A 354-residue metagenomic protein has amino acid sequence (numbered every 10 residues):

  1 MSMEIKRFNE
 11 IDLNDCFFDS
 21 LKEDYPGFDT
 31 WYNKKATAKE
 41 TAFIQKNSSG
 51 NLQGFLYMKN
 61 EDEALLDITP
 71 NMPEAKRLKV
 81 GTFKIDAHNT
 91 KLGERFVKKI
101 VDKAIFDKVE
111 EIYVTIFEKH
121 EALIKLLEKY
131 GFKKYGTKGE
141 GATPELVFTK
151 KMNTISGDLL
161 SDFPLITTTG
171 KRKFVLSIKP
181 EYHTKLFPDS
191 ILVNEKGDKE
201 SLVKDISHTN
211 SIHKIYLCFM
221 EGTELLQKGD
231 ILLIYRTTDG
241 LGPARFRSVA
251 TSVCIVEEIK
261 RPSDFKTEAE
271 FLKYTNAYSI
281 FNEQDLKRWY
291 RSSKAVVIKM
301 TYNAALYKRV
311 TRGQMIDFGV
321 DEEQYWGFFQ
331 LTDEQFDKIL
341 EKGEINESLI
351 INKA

Functional and structural regions predicted by a protein language model:
M1-A38, I44-K46, E181-D205: Short amphipathic alpha-helix that is part of the acyltransferase structural core
F43, G54-L56, F83: Conserved GNAT-family N-acetyltransferase fold
S49-K79, H88: Conserved acyl-donor/pantetheine-binding loop and adjacent beta-alpha core of acyl/acetyltransferases and related
G81-T90, F117: A short, internal acetyl-CoA/4′-phosphopantetheine-binding micro-motif in the GNAT/acyltransferase core
T90-I105, K129: Conserved acetyl-CoA-binding loop-helix of GNAT-fold acetyltransferases
V109, V114, L126-D198, K204-D205 (+1 more regions): Contiguous surface segments at macromolecular interaction interfaces
G222-L241: Short coil-to-beta transition motif at edge beta-strands of beta-rich domains
S248-E258: Short beta-strand-centered aromatic/proline hotspots
